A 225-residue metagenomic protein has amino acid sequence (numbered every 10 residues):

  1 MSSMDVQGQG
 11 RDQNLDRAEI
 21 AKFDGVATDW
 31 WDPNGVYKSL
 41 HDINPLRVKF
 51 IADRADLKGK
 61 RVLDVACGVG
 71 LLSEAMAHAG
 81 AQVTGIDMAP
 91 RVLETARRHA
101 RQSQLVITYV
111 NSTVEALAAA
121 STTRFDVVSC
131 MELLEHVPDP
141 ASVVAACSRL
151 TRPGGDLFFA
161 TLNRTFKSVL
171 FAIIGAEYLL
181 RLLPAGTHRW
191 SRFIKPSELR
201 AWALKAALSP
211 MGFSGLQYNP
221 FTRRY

Functional and structural regions predicted by a protein language model:
S2-W31: N-terminal, positively charged/glycine-rich alpha-helical extensions of SAM-dependent methyltransferases
H41-K58: Conserved alpha-helix/loop element of class I SAM-dependent methyltransferases that forms part of the SAM/SAH-binding
K60-G68: Conserved class I S-adenosyl-L-methionine
L71-A116: Class I SAM-dependent methyltransferase SAM/SAH-binding core
S129: A conserved beta-strand element that flanks and buttresses the S-adenosyl-L-methionine
A141-P153: A short glycine-rich, Lys/Arg-flanked "PGG" loop and its adjoining helix->strand segment in the class I
F158-L180: Conserved class I S-adenosyl-L-methionine
T161, R181-E198: Acceptor-substrate binding/catalytic loop of class I
